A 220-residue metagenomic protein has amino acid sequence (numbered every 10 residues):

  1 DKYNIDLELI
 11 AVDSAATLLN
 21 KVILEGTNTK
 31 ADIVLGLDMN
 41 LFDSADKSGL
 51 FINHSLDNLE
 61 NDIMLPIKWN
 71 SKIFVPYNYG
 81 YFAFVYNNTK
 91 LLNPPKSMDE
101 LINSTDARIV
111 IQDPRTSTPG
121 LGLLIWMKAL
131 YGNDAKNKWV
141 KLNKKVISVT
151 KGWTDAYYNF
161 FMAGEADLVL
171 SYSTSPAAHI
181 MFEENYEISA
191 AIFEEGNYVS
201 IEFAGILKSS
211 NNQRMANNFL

Functional and structural regions predicted by a protein language model:
D1, E8, D13-N20, T29-A166 (+1 more regions): Extracytoplasmic ligand-binding site segments that recognize negatively charged/polar headgroups
Y3-I5, G26-N28, R214: Short, surface-exposed connector motifs at secondary-structure boundaries
I23: Glycine-rich FAD cofactor-binding loop and adjacent beta-loop-alpha segment at the N-terminus of flavoprotein
N61-I63, G80, V140-N143, T150-K151 (+1 more regions): Periplasmic-binding protein-like
A83-K90, K128, S200-M215: A bilobed periplasmic-binding-protein/Venus flytrap-type ligand-binding module shared by bacterial periplasmic
K96-A107, E202-L220: Bilobed periplasmic-binding protein/Venus flytrap-like ligand-binding cleft at the lobe interface of extracytoplasmic
Y157, T174-A178, E195-N197: Short, catalytically relevant binding-site loops at active-site mouths
D167-L168, Y172: Conserved, well-ordered alpha-helix/loop/beta-strand core segments that scaffold catalytic motifs
